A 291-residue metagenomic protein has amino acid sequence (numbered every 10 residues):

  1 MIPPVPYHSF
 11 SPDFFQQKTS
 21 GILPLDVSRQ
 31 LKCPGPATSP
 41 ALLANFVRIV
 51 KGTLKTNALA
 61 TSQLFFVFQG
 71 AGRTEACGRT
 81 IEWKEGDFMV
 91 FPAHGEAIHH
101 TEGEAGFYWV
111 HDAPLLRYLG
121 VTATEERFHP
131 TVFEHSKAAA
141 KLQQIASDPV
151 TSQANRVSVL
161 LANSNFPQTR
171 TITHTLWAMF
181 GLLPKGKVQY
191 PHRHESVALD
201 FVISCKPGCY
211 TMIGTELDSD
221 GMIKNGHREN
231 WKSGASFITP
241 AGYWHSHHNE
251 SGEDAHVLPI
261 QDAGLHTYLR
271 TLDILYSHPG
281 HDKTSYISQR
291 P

Functional and structural regions predicted by a protein language model:
M1-S39, G120-T175, M179-F180, K283-P291: A short, N-terminal "cap"/entry segment at the start of jelly-roll beta-barrel domains of the cupin/DSBH fold
I22-C33, L42-L59, W177-V197, Y243: Conserved short histidine dyad/triad with adjacent acidic residue
G35-T38, G52-Q63, R79-T80, G95-G103 (+4 more regions): Short, low-complexity cationic-aromatic patches
N45-V47, R73, V110-H111, A178-L182 (+5 more regions): A structural feature that tracks compact, well-ordered secondary-structure segments with a strong bias toward
I49-D87, V202-S233: A short beta-strand-loop-beta hairpin characteristic of the jelly-roll/cupin
E82-G103, V110-A113, R228-S251, L258-D262: Conserved metal-binding segment of the jelly-roll/cupin
E102-D148, H248-P291: Double-stranded beta-helix
K137-A162, T173, K206-F237: Double-stranded beta-helix
